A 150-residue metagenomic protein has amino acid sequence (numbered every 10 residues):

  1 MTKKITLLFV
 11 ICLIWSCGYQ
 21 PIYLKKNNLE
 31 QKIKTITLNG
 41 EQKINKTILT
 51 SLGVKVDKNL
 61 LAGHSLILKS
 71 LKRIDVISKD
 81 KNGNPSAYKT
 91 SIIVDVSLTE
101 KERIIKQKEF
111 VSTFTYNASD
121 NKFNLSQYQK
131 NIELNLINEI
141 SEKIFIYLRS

Functional and structural regions predicted by a protein language model:
T2-V10: Sec-dependent signal peptide recognition, specifically the positively charged N-region followed immediately by
I11-K34: Bacterial Sec signal peptide processing site at the extreme N-terminus
Q20-I22, E41, L71, T113-T115: Generic beta-structure capping elements
I33-E41: Short extracytoplasmic/periplasmic juxtamembrane "stem" segments immediately C-terminal to an N-terminal membrane anchor
G40-K69: Post-signal-peptide N-terminal segment of Sec-exported extracytoplasmic proteins
T50, H64-Q107, F114-K130, N138: Surface-exposed short loop/turn segments
Q127-S150: Short, well-ordered alpha-helical segments
